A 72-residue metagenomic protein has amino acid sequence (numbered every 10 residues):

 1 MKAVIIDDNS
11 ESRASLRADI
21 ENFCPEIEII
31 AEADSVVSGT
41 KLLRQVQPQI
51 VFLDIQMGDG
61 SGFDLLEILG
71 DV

Functional and structural regions predicted by a protein language model:
M1-K2: Non-catalytic signal-transmission and effector/linker regions of two-component phosphorelay proteins
D7, D54-I55: Active-site residues of response regulator receiver
S10-A31: Two-component/phosphorelay signaling modules centered on CheY-like receiver
R17, E32-I50: Acidic, metal-coordinating helix/loop segments flanking the phosphotransfer/catalytic sites of two-component signaling
R17, G62-F63: Conserved strand-to-helix beginnings and helix N-cap segments that scaffold or border functional pockets
G58: The feature encodes the CheY-like receiver
F63-V72: Short amphipathic alpha-helix used as the core "switch/output" element in two-component signaling
